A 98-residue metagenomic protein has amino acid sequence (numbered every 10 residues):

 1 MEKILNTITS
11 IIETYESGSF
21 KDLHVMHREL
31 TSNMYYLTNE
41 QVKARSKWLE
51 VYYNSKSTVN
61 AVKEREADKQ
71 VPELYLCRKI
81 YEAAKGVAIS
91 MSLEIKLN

Functional and structural regions predicted by a protein language model:
M1-T31: Short, charge-rich amphipathic alpha-helices with coiled-coil/heptad character
K3-I4, D22, E66, I80 (+1 more regions): Non-membrane alpha-helical secondary structure
S10, S17-S19, S32, S46 (+2 more regions): Generic serine detector
H24-Y52: Short, well-structured hydrophobic secondary-structure segments
M26, N33, Y75, V87-M91: Ordered hydrophobic segments in well-structured contexts
R45-I80: Extended, amphipathic alpha-helical coiled-coil scaffold segments used for oligomerization/tethering in eukaryotic
I80-N98: Long amphipathic alpha-helical coiled-coil segments
